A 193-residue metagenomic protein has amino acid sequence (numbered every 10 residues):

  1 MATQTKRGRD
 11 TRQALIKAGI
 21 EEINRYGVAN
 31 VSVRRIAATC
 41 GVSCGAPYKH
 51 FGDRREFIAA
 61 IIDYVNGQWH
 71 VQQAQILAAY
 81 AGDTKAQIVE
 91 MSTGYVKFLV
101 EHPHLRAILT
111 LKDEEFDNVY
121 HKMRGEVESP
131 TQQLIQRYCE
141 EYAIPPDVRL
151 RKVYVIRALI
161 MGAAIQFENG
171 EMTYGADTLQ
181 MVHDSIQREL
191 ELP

Functional and structural regions predicted by a protein language model:
M1-D10: N-terminal intrinsically disordered/low-complexity leader segments
T11-A14, A18, E22-E56, A60: Helix-turn-helix
I58-V65, L109, Y120: Alpha-helical DNA-contacting segments of helix-turn-helix folds
A60, A74-E101, I156: Hydrophobic alpha-helical connector segments
G67-H70, A74, F116-A143, L150-Y154 (+1 more regions): Amphipathic alpha-helical packing segments from all-alpha helical-bundle domains
Q73-Y80, L109-F116, F167-E171: Secondary-structure edge/capping motif, primarily at the C-terminal ends of alpha-helices and the immediately following
K97-Q133, I165: Short secondary-structure transition hinges
P146-N169, D177-I186: Hydrophobic alpha-helical segments that form the core of small-molecule binding pockets and/or dimer interfaces
